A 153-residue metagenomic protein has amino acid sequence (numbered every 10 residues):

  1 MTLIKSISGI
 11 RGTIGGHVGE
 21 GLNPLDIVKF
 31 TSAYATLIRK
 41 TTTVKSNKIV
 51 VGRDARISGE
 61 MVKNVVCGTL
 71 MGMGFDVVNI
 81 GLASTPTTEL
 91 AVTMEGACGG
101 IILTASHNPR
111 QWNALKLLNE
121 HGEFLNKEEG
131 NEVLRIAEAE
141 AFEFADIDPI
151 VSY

Functional and structural regions predicted by a protein language model:
M1-G68, G72-M73, D148-Y153: An N-terminal, well-structured beta->alpha segment
T13, A114-Y153: Gly/Ser/Thr-enriched, mixed-charge loops and adjacent short helices that form phosphate/oxyanion-binding elements
G19-L22, I80, G122-L125: Pocket-edge positions in alpha/beta enzyme catalytic cores
L25, P86, K127-N131: Generic alpha-helical secondary structure signal
K29, A33-T36, T87-L90, E132 (+1 more regions): Alpha-helical scaffold segments in soluble metabolic enzymes
S32-Y34, V77-N79, S106, K127-V133 (+1 more regions): Short, surface-exposed, polar/charged, turn-prone segments marking secondary-structure boundaries
T43-H121: Ferredoxin-reductase
